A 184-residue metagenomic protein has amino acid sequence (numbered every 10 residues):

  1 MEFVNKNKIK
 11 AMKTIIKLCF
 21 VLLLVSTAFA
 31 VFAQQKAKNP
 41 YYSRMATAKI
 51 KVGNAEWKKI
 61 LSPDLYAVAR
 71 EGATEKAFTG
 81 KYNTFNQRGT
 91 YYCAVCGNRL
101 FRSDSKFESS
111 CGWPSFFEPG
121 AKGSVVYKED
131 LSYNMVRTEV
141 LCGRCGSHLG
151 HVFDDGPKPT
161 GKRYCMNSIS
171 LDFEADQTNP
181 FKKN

Functional and structural regions predicted by a protein language model:
M1-A37: Bacterial Sec-dependent N-terminal signal peptides
K6-K8, A55, Q177: Short linear motifs in intrinsically disordered/low-complexity regions
Q35-G53: Short, contiguous pre-domain boundary segments
K36, K49, K58-Y92, N98-N184: A short Gly-Trp-Pro
